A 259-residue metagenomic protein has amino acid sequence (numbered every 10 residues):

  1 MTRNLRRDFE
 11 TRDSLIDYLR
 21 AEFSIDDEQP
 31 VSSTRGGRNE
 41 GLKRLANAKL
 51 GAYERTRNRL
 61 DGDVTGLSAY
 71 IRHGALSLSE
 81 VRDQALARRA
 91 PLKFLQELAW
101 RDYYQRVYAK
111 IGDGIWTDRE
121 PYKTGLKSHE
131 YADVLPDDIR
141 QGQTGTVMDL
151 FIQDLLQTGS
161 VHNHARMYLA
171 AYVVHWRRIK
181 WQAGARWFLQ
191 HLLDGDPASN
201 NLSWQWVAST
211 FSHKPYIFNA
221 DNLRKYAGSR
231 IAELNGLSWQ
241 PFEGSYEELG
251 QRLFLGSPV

Functional and structural regions predicted by a protein language model:
M1-N163, A171-V259: C-terminal catalytic domain of photolyase/cryptochrome flavoproteins, centering on the FAD-binding pocket
M167: Beta-strand-enriched accessory nucleic-acid recognition/scaffold domains that flank the catalytic cores of large
